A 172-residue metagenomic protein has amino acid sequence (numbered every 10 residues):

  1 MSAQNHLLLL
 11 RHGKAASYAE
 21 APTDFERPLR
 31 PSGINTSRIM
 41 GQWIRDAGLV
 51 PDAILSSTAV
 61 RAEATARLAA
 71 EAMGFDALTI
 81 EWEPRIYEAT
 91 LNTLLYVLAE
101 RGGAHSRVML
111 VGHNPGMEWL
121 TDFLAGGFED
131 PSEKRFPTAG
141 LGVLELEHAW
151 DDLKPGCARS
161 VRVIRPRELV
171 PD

Functional and structural regions predicted by a protein language model:
S2-I86, A125, F136-T138, D172: Active-site-proximal alpha-helix that buttresses catalytic centers in soluble enzyme cores
L7, R107-M109, L141: Residue-level preference for the first positions of well-ordered beta-strands
R85-E100: Short phosphate-binding loop-to-helix
A99-M109, K154-R162: A polyampholytic, Gly/Pro-enriched intrinsically disordered region
H105-D122: A glycine-rich beta-strand to alpha-helix segment that forms a phosphate/ribose-binding loop at ligand/cofactor sites
A125-V163: Domain-level recognition of soluble alpha/beta enzyme cores, biased toward histidine phosphatases/phosphomutases
V163-P171: Short, cationic low-complexity segments
